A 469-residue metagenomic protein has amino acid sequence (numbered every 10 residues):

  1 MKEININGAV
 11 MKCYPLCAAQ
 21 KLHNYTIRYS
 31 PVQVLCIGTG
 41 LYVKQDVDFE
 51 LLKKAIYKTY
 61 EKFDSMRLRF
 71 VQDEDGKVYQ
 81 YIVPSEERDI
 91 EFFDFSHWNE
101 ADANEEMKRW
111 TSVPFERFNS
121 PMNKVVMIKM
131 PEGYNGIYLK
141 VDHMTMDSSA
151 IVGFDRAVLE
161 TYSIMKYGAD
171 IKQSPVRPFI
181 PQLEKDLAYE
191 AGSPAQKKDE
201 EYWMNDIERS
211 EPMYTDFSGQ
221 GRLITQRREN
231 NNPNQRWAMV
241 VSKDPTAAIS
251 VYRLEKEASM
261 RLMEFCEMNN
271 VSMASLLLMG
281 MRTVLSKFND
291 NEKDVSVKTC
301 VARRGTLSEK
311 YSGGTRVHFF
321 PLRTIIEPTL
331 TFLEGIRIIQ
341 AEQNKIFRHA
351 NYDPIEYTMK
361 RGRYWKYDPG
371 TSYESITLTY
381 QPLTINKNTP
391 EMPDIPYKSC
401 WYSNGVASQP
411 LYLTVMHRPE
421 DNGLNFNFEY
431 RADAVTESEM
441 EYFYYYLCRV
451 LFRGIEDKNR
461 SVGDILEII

Functional and structural regions predicted by a protein language model:
M1-Y29, A55-W98, R177-T246: Short amphipathic alpha-helices and their capping loops
K2-M11, P15, Q45-E61, K77-N119 (+5 more regions): A short, small/polar-residue-rich loop/turn motif at beta-strand boundaries within alpha/beta enzyme cores
E3-Y14, V32-L51, R117-L139, R227-T306 (+5 more regions): Gly/Ser/Thr-rich phosphate-binding loops and adjoining beta-strand/alpha-helix segments that form adenosine-phosphate
N5-Y14, N123-I180, E439-R453: Active-site-proximal acidic secondary-structure segment that organizes catalysis
A9-V10, I27-I37, D64-M66, Q72 (+6 more regions): His-Asp-centered acyl/peptidyl-transfer active-site segments
Q20-K44, D75-S96, N119-K124, Y134-G136 (+7 more regions): Acyl/amide activation-and-transfer machinery of modular secondary-metabolite enzymes
H23, E61-L139, T145-S149, R156 (+3 more regions): Acyl-thioester-dependent condensation/acyltransferase catalytic cores
F63, R67, V152-V158, A169 (+3 more regions): Extended, hydrophobic beta-loop-alpha segments that form or line the acyl/peptidyl-thioester binding and transfer paths
